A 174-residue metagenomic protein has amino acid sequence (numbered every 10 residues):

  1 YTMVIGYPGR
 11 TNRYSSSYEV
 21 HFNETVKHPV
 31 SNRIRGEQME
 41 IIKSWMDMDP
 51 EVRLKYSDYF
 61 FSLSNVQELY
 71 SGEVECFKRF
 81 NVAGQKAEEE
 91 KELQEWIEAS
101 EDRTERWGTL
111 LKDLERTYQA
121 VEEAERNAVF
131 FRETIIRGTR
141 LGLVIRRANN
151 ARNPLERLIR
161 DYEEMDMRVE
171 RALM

Functional and structural regions predicted by a protein language model:
Y1-M174: Terminal presequence/propeptide segments associated with secretion/organelle targeting and zymogen/polyprotein
